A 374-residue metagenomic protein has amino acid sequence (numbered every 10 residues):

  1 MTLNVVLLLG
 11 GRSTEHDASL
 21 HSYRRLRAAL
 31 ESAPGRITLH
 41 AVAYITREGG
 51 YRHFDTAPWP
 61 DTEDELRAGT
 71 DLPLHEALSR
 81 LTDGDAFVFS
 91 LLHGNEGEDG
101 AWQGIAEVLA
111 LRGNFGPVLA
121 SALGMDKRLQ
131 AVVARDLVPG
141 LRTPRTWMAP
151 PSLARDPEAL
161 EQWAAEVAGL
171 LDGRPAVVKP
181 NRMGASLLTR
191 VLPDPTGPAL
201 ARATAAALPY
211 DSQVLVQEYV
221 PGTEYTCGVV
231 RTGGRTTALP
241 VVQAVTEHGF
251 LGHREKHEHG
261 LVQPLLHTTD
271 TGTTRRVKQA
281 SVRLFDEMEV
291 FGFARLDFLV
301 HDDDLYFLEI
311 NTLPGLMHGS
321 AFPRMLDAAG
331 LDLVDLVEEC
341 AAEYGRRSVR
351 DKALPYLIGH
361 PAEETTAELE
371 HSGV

Functional and structural regions predicted by a protein language model:
M1-L119, L123-M125, L129, P150-Q162 (+3 more regions): ATP-binding N-terminal substructure of ATP-dependent carboxylate-amine bond-forming enzymes
T2-L9, L78, L123-L215, P221: Active-site nucleotide/adenylate-binding loops and adjacent lid/helix of ATP-dependent enzymes
L3, T271-V374: ATP-dependent carboxylate activation and anion-phosphoryl transfer catalytic cores that bind Mg-ATP to form
W59-P60, G233, P314: Short, surface-exposed beta-strand-loop junctions and turns on beta-sheet-rich folds
G104-R112, D194-P198, A329-L331: A glycine- and small-aliphatic-rich helix-loop capping segment at beta-alpha/alpha-beta transitions that lines
A106, Q130-A134, L326: Structural element of the ATP-grasp superfamily
L111, P139-L141, V290, L331: Helix N-cap/coil-helix junction residues
P193-Q279, V300, D304-Y306: Phosphate-binding site of ATP-dependent enzymes
